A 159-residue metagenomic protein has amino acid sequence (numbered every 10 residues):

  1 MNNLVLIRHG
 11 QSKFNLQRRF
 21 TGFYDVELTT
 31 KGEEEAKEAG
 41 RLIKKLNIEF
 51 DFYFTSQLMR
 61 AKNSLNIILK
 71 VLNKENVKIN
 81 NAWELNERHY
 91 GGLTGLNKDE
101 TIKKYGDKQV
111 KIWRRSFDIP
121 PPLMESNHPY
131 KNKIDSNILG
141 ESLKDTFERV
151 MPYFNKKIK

Functional and structural regions predicted by a protein language model:
M1-V5: Extreme N-terminal starter segment of soluble prokaryotic enzymes
R8: Active-site beta-alpha turn of Rossmann-fold NAD(P)-dependent dehydrogenases/reductases
Q11-I67, V71, I134-M151: Loop-to-helix element that buttresses phosphate recognition and phosphoryl-transfer chemistry
Q17-R19, W113-S136: Short, basic/glycine-rich phosphate-binding loops at helix/coil junctions that contact nucleotide phosphates
A39-E125: Phosphate-coordination/substrate-recognition cap region in phosphate-metabolizing enzymes
I102-V110, Y130-K144: A short, terminal or domain-edge coil/loop segment
G106, M151-P152: Disordered, low-complexity tails and leader-like regions
F154-K159: Short, intrinsically disordered, charge-balanced linker/junction segments flanking boundaries in proteins
